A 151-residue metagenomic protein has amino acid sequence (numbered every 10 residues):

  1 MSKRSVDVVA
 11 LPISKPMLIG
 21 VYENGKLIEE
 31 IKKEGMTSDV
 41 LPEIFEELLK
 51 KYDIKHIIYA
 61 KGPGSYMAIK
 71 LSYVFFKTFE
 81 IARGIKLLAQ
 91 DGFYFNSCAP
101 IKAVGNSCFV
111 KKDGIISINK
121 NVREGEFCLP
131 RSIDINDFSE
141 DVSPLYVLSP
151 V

Functional and structural regions predicted by a protein language model:
M1-V40, K50-K51, A82-V151: Oxyanion-binding and handling regions
S5, E43, Y59, Y73 (+1 more regions): Residue-level detector of functional hotspots within protein domains
V9-I13, F45, G64: Short, functional N-terminal and low-complexity linear motifs
E29-K33, K61-Y66: A short glycine/serine-rich beta->alpha loop
G35-P42, Y73, K77: Short, well-ordered alpha-helical segments
E43-H56: Phosphate/pyrophosphate-binding loops at sites that engage ATP/ADP/AMP, CoA/4′-phosphopantetheine, polyphosphate
H56-K61, M67-L87: DPxDG-like acidic metal-binding loop motif
